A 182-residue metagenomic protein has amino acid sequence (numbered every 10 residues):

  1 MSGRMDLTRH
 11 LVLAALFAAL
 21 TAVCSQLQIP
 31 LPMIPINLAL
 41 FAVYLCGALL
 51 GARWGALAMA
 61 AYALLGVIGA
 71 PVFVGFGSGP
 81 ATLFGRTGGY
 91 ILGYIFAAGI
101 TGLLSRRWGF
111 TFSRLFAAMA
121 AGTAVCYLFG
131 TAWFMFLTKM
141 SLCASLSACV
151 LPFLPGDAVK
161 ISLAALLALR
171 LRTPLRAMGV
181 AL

Functional and structural regions predicted by a protein language model:
M1-A15, S147-L182: Alpha-helical transmembrane segments and their cytosolic interface
M1-A56: Hydrophobic transmembrane alpha-helices
L11-L16, F41-L45, G55-A61, T87-L92 (+3 more regions): Hydrophobic alpha-helical transmembrane segments
L16, V23, P80-L128: Short helix-perturbing small/polar motifs within transmembrane alpha-helices
T21, A58, G66, A97 (+5 more regions): Alpha-helical transmembrane segments of multipass membrane proteins
S25-P35, A63-A97: Interfacial aromatic-anchored transmembrane helix boundaries in multi-pass membrane proteins
A70-F76, W133-S147: Interfacial helix-loop-helix junctions of multi-pass membrane proteins
